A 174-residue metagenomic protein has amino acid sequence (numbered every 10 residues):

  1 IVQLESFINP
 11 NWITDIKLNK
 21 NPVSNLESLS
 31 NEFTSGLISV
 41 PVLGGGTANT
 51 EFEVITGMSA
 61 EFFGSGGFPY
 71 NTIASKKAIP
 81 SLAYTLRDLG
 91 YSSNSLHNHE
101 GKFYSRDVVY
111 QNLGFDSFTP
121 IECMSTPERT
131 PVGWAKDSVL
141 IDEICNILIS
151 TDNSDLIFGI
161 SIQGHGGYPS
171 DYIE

Functional and structural regions predicted by a protein language model:
I1-L4, I8-E174: Solvent-exposed soluble domains appended to multi-pass membrane proteins
